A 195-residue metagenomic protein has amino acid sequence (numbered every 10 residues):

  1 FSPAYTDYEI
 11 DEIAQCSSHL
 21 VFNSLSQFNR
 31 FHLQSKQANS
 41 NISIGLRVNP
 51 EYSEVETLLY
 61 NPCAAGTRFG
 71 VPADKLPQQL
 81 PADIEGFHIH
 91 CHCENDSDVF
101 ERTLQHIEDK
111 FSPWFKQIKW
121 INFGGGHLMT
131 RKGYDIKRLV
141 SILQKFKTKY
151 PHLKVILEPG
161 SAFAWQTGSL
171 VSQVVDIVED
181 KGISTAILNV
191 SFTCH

Functional and structural regions predicted by a protein language model:
F1-W120, I142-K145, I187: Active-site-proximal beta-alpha core segment in soluble small-molecule metabolic enzymes
C91-H195: C-terminal active-site-proximal or functional interface alpha/beta core segments in diverse enzymes
